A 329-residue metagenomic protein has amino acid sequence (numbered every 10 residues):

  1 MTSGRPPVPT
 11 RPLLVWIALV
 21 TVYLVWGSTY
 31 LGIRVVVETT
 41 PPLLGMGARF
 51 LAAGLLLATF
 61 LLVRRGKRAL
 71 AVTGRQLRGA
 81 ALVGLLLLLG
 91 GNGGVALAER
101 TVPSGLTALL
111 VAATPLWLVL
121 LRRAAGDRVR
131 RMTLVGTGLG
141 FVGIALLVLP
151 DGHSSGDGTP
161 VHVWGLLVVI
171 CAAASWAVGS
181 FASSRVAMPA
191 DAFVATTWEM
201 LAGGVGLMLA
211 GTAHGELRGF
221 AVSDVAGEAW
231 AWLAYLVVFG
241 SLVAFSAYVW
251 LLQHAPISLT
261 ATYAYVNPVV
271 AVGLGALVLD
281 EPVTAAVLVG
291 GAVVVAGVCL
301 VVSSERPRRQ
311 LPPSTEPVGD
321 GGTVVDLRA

Functional and structural regions predicted by a protein language model:
T2-A48, A53, G93, L97 (+4 more regions): Glycine-/small-residue-enriched transmembrane alpha-helix faces in small-molecule transporters and effluxers
R11-W16, T39-L43, G47, V72-L77 (+4 more regions): Juxtamembrane helix-entry segments on the extracytoplasmic side of multipass membrane proteins
L14, V37-G90, P115-L121, S175-A182 (+3 more regions): Transmembrane alpha-helices of multi-pass small-molecule transport proteins
V25, T29-Y30, A58-V111, L146 (+1 more regions): Specific transmembrane alpha-helical segments of multi-pass solute transporters/efflux pumps, especially DMT/EamA
V36, G45, R49, A98 (+6 more regions): Hydrophobic/aromatic residues within transmembrane alpha-helices of multi-pass small-molecule transporters
L44-L55, L87, N92-R131, I144 (+2 more regions): Specific alpha-helical transmembrane segments that line the substrate/conduction pathway and gating interfaces
A48, L106-A113, A182-V205, L233 (+1 more regions): Helix-helix packing/entry segments at the starts of transmembrane helices
L57, A113, V129-D151, Y265 (+2 more regions): Hydrophobic transmembrane alpha-helices of multi-pass small-molecule transport proteins
